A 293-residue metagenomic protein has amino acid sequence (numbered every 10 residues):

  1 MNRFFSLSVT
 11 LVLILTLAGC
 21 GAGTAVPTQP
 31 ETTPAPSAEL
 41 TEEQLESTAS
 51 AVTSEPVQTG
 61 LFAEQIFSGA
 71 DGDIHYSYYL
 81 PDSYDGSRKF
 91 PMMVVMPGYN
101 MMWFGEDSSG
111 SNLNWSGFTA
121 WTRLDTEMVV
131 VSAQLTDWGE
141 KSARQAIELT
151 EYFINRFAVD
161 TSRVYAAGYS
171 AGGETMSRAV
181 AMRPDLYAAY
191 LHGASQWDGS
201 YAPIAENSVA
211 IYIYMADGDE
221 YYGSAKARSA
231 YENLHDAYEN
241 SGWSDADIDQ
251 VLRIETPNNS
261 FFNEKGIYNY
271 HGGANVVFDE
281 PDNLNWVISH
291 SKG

Functional and structural regions predicted by a protein language model:
F4-G23: Sec-dependent N-terminal signal peptides of Gram-positive bacterial secreted proteins and lipoproteins
C20-F90, E174, A179, N240-L252: A domain-start/cap signature at the N-terminus of enzymes
S83-R88, W138-S170: Gly/Ser-rich "nucleophile elbow"/oxyanion-hole loop immediately N-terminal to the catalytic nucleophile in hydrolases
M92, M96-I147: Active-site machinery of serine-nucleophile hydrolases
G98-M102, L135-E140, S170-E174, S195-G199 (+2 more regions): Solvent-exposed loop/turn segments at secondary-structure junctions within structured extracellular/periplasmic domains
T126, A205-I211: Short, proline-enriched alpha-helix->beta-strand connector loops that line the catalytic pocket of alpha/beta-hydrolase
N155-R156, S162-E206: Primarily recognizes the serine-hydrolase "nucleophile elbow" in alpha/beta-hydrolase and SGNH/GDSL folds
Y214, G218-E220, R228, A237-G293: C-terminal catalytic histidine-bearing segment of alpha/beta-hydrolase fold enzymes
